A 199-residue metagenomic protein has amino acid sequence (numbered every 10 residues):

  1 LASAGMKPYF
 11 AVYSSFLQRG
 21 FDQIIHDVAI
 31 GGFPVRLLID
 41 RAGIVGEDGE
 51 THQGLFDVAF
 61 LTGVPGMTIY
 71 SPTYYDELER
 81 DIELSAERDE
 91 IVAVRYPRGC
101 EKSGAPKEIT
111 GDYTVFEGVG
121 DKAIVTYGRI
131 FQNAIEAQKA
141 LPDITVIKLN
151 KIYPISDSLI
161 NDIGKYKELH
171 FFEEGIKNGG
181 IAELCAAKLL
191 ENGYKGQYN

Functional and structural regions predicted by a protein language model:
L1-K7, A29-G32, G63, L189-G193: Alpha-helix C-terminal capping segments
A4-S15, V35-L38: A short, small-residue-rich loop immediately preceding and capping a beta-strand
Y9-V12, T68-S71, T145-K148, H170-F171: Short catalytic-loop micro-motif centered on adjacent basic/acidic residues
F16-L17, P72-E79, K177-G179: Active-site glycine- and acidic-residue-rich loops that bind and position anionic ligands or nucleotide-like cofactors
L17, I30-G32, R36, I44-Q53 (+1 more regions): Thiamine diphosphate
G31-R36, D40-E87: Conserved thiamine diphosphate
